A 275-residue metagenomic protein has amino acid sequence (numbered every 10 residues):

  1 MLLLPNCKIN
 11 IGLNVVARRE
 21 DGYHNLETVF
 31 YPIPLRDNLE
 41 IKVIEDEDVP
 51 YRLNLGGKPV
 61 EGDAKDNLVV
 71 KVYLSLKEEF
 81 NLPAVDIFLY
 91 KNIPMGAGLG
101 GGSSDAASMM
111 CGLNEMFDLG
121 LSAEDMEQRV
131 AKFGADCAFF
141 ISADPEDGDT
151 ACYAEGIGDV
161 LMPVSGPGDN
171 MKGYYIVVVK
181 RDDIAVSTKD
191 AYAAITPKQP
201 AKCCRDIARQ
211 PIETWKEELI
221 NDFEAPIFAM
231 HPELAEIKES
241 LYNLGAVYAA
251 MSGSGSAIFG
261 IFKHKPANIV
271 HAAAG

Functional and structural regions predicted by a protein language model:
M1-A97, N114-D125, A151, D169-N170 (+1 more regions): ATP-binding N-lobe of GHMP and related small-molecule kinases
L2-L4, G12-N14, R18-N25, L119-V247 (+1 more regions): ATP-dependent small-molecule kinase catalytic core of the GHMP/sugar-kinase superfamily and closely related
L39, I87, V177-V179, I258: Well-ordered beta-strand positions enriched in small/hydrophobic/aromatic, beta-favoring residues
D46-G62, M109, A131, P211-I220: Short, basic/glycine-rich phosphate-binding loops at helix/coil junctions that contact nucleotide phosphates
L74, S108-N114, Q128-A131, A138: A broadly conserved amphipathic alpha-helix scaffold signal in soluble, globular proteins
F88-F117, A135, V247-F262: Glycine/serine-rich anion-binding loops at beta->alpha junctions that coordinate negatively charged ligand groups
